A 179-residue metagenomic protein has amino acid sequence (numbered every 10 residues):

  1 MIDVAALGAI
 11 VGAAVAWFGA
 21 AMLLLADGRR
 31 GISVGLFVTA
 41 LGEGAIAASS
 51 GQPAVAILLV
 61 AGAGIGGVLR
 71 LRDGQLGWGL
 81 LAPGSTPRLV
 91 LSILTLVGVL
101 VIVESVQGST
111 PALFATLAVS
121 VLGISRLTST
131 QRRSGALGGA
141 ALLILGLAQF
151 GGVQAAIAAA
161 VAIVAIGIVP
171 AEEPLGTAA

Functional and structural regions predicted by a protein language model:
M1-A179: Alpha-helical transmembrane segments of multi-pass membrane proteins predominantly involved in bioenergetics
